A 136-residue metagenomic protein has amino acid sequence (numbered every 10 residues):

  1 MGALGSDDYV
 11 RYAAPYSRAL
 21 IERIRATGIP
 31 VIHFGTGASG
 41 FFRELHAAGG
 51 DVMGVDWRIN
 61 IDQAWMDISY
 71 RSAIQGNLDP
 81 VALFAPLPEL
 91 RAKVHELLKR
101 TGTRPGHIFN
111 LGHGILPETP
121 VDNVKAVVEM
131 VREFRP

Functional and structural regions predicted by a protein language model:
M1-P136: Active-site loop segments of alpha/beta catalytic cores
